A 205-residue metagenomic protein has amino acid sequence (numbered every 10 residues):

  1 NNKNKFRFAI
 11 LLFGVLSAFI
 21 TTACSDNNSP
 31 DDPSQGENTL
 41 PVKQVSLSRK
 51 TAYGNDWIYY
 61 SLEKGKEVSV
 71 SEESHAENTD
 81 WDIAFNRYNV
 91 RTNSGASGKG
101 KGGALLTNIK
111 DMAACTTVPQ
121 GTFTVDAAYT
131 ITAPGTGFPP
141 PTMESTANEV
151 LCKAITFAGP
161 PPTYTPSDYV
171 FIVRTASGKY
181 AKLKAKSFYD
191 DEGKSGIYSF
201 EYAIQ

Functional and structural regions predicted by a protein language model:
N1-L11: Bacterial N-terminal signal peptides that target proteins for export
G14-S17: Classical Sec-dependent N-terminal signal peptides that target proteins to the secretory pathway
F19-A23: C-terminal motif of bacterial Sec signal peptides marking the signal peptidase cleavage site
S25-Q205: Surface-exposed, beta-sheet-biased, low-hydrophobicity segments with strongly acidic/polar composition
